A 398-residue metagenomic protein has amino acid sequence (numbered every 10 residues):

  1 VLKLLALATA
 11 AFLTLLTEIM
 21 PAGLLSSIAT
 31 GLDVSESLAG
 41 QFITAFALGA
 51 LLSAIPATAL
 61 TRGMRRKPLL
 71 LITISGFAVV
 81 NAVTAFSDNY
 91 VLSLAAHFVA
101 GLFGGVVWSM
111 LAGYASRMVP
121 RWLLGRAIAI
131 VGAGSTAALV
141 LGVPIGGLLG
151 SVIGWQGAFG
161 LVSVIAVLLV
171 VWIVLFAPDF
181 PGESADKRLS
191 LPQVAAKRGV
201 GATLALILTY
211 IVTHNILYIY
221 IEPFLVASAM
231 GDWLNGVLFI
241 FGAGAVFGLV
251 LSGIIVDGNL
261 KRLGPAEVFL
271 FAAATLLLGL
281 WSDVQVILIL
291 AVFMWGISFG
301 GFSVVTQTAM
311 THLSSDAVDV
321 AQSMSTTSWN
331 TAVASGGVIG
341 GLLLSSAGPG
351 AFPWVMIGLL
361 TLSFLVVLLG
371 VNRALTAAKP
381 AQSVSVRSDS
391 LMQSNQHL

Functional and structural regions predicted by a protein language model:
D33, R65, F86-L92, W281-D283: Helix-breaking motifs and short loop linkers at transmembrane-helix boundaries and internal kinks in secondary membrane
L52-D88: Conserved MFS/SLC helix-loop-helix module at the cytosolic interface between two early adjacent transmembrane helices
S53-R65, G248-L260, L344: Helix-to-loop junctions at the C-terminal end of transmembrane segments in multipass secondary transporters
G76, V80-V83, V91-A100, V286-M294: Paired small-residue
Y90-L92, P120-L175, F224: Helix-loop-helix hairpin linking two adjacent transmembrane segments in secondary transporters
A96-S135: Cytoplasmic helix-loop-helix junction between adjacent transmembrane helices in 12-TM secondary transporters
R262-T306: C-terminal transmembrane helical hairpin of 12-TM major facilitator-type secondary transporters
L313-P349, M356: A late C-terminal transmembrane helix in Major Facilitator Superfamily
